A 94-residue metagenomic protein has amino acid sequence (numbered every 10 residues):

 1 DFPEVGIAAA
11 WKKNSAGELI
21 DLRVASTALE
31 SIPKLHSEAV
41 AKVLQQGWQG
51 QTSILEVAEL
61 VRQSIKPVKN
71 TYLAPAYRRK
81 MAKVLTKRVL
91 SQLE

Functional and structural regions predicted by a protein language model:
D1-E94: C-terminal structural segment of proteins
